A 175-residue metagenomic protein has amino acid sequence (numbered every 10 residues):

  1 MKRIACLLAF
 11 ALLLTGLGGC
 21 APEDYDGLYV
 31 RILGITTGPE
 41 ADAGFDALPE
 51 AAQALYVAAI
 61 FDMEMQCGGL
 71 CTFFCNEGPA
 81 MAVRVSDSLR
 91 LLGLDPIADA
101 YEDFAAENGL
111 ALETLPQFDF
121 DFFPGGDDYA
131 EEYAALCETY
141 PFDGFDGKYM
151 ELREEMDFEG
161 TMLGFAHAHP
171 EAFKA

Functional and structural regions predicted by a protein language model:
M1-I4: Positively charged n-region of N-terminal signal peptides that target proteins for export
C6-L14: Hydrophobic helical h-region of N-terminal Sec-dependent signal peptides in bacterial secretory/periplasmic proteins
G16-G19: C-terminal motif of bacterial Sec signal peptides marking the signal peptidase cleavage site
E23-A82, S88-A175: Extended, alpha-helix-rich binding/interface surfaces that flank or overlap catalytic cores and mediate recognition
